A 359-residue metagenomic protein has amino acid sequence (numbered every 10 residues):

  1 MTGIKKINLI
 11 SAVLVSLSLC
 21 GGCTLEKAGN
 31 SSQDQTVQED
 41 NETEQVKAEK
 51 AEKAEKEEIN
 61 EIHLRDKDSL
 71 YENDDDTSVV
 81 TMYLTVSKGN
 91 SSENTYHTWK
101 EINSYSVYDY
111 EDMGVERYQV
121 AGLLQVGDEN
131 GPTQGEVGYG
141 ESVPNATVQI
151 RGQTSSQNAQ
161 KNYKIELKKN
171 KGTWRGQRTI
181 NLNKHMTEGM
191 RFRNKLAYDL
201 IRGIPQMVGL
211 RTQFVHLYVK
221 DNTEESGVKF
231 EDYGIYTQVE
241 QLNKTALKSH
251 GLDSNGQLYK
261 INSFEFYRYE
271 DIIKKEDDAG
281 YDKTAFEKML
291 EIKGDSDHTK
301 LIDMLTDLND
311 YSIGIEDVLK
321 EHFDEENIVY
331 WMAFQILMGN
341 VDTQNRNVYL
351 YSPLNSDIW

Functional and structural regions predicted by a protein language model:
T2-I10: Bacterial N-terminal signal peptides that target proteins for export
S11, S16-E141: Regulatory N- and C-terminal appendages and interdomain linkers associated with kinase/kinase-like NTP transferase
L84, I165, E321-W359: Active-site acidic catalytic loop and adjacent metal/ATP-binding pocket of ATP-dependent phosphoryl transfer enzymes
G114, A159, T187-K195, I292-T299 (+2 more regions): Soluble non-cytosolic domains of exported or imported proteins
V120-K184, K293-K300: Conserved oxyanion/phosphate-binding beta-strand-loop segments in alpha/beta enzyme cores
R151, K220, Y351-N355: Short beta-strand micro-motifs enriched in acidic
K169-K171, M207-L210, S226-A333, V341: Internal "kinase-insert"/substrate-recognition segments embedded within catalytic cores of ATP-dependent enzymes
G189-N222: A conserved helix-loop-beta module that forms one wall/lid of the active-site cleft in ATP-utilizing catalytic domains
